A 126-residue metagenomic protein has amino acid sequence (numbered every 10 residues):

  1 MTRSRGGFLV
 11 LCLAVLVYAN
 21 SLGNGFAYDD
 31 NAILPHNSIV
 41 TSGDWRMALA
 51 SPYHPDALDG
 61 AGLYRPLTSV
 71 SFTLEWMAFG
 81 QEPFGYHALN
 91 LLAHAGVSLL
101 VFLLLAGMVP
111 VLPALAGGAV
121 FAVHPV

Functional and structural regions predicted by a protein language model:
M1-V126: Polytopic membrane enzymes that build or remodel cell-surface glycoconjugates and lipids
